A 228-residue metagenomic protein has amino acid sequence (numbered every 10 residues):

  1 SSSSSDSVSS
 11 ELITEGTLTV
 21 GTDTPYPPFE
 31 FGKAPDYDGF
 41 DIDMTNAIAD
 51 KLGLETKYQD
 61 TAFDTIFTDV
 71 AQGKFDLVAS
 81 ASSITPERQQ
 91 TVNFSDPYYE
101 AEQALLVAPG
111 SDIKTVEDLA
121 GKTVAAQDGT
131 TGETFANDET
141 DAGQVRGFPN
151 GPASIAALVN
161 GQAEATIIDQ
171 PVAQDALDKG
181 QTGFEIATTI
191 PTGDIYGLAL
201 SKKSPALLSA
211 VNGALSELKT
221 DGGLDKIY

Functional and structural regions predicted by a protein language model:
D6, S10-A81: Extracytoplasmic small-molecule ligand-binding "clamshell" domains of the periplasmic binding protein/Venus flytrap
S7-S10, T131-F148, F184-A187, L215-Y228: Ligand-binding clefts/hinges and TM-proximal coupling segments of bilobed small-molecule sensing domains
L18-T22, V116-T130, Q144: Short loop->beta-strand "edge-of-pocket" segments that line small-molecule binding or catalytic clefts across diverse
T24, Y99-V107, Q174, D178-L215: Periplasmic-binding protein-like
I42-K51, T130, G197-Y228: Extended ligand-binding regions for polar small-molecule ligands
E55-D118: Acidic, polar ligand-binding/catalytic clefts
Y58-T68, S111, D128-T131, R146-N160 (+1 more regions): Short helix-initiation/N-cap motifs at beta->coil->alpha
A81-Q90, N137, E164-G193: A ligand-binding cleft/hinge motif common to bilobed small-molecule-binding domains
